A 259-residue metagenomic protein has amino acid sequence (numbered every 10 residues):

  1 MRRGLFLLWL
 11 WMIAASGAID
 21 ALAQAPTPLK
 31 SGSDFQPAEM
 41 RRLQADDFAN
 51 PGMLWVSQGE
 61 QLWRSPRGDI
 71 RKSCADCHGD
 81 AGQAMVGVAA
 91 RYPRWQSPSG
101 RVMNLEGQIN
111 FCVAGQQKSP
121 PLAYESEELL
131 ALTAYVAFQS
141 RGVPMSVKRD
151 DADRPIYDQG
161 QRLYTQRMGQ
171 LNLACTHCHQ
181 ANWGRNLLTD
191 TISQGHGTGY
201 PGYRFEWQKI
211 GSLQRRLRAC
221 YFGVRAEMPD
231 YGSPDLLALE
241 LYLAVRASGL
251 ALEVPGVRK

Functional and structural regions predicted by a protein language model:
R2-L5, W9-V56, Q83, P93-D158 (+4 more regions): Post-cleavage N-terminal segment of exported redox proteins
D47-D80: N-terminal, post-signal-peptide region of Sec/Tat-exported proteins
W63, L163-Y164: Conserved short C-terminal alpha-helix that flanks the catalytic cleft of nucleotide-sugar-dependent
G68-D69, G169, D230: Short coil/turn and helix-start
R71-A81, L132, G160, Q170-N182 (+2 more regions): The canonical Cys-X-X-Cys-His
A84-G87, R185-T189: Short Cys/His-rich "knuckle" micro-motifs
A89-P98, T191-Y200: Short cysteine/histidine-rich metal-coordination sites, predominantly Zn2+-binding motifs
R162, G169, H177-W183, G199-F205 (+2 more regions): C-terminal cap of thioredoxin/glutaredoxin-like
